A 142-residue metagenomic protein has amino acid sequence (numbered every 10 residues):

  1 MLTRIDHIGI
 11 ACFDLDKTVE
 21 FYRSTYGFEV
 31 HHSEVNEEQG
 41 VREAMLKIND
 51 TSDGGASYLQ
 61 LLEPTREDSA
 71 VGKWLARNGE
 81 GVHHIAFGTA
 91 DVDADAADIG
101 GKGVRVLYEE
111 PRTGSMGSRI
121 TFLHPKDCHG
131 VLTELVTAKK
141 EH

Functional and structural regions predicted by a protein language model:
M1-L2, G9, V35, R42-E43 (+1 more regions): Conserved N-terminal glycine/acidic-rich loop preference
M1-V19, E80-T89, V136-H142: N-terminal beta-strand motif that seeds the catalytic metal site of vicinal oxygen chelate
R4-D6, F28-H31, V35-G40, R66-H83 (+1 more regions): A cross-kingdom feature marking solvent-exposed beta-strand/loop segments within repeated, beta-rich binding/scaffold
D16, G27-F28: Intrinsically disordered, low-complexity, positively charged segments
T18-R23, I99: Conserved active-site tyrosine of GNAT-family acetyltransferases
Y22, A76, K126-D127: A general structural signal for stabilizing positions within well-ordered secondary structure
T25, G55-S57, L61-V71: Conserved secondary-structure micro-motifs at functional edges
E34, A44-M45, D53-G54, L59 (+2 more regions): Vicinal oxygen chelate
